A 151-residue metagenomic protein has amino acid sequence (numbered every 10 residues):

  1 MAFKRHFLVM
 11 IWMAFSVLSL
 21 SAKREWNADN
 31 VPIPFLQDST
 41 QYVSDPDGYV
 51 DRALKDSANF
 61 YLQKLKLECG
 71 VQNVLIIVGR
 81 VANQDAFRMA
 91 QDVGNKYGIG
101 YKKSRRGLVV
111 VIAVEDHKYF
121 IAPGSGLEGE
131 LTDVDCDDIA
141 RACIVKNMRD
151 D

Functional and structural regions predicted by a protein language model:
A2-H6, W12, V17-D151: A structural boundary signal for the start of the first folded domain, especially the loop/turn and N-capping region
